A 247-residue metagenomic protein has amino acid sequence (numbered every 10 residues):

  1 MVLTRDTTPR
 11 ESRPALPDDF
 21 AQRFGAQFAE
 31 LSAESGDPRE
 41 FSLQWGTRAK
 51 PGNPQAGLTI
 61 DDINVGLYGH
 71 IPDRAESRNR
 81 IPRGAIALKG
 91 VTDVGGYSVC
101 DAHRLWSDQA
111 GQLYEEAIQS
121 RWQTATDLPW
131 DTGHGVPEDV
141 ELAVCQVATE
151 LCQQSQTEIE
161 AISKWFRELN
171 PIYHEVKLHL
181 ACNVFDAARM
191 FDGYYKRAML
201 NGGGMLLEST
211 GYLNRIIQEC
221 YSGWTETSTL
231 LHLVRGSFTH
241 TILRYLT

Functional and structural regions predicted by a protein language model:
M1-E175, L200, G204-M205, S222 (+1 more regions): Terminal targeting/low-complexity segments that flank the catalytic cores of oxidoreductases
E34, T124, E158-A161, V176 (+5 more regions): Generic marker of "main functional regions" within proteins
V147, K164-W165, H179-N183, G193 (+2 more regions): Short, hydrophobic/aromatic alpha-helical segments in well-folded domains
L151-I159, L180-A198, H232-H240: Alpha-helical transition-metal enzyme core signature, strongest for iron centers
K196-T247: Active-site-proximal alpha-helical scaffolds that flank and shape metal-associated catalytic sites
